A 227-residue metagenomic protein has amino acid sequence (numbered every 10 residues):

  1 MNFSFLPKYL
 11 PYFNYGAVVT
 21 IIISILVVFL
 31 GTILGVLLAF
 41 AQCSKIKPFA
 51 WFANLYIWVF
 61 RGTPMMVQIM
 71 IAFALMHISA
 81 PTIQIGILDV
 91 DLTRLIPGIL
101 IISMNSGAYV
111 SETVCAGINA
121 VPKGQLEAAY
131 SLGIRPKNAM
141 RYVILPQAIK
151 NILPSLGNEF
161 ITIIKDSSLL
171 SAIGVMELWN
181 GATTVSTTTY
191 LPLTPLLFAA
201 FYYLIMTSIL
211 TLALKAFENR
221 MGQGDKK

Functional and structural regions predicted by a protein language model:
M1-K227: Transmembrane alpha-helices and adjacent helix-loop boundaries
